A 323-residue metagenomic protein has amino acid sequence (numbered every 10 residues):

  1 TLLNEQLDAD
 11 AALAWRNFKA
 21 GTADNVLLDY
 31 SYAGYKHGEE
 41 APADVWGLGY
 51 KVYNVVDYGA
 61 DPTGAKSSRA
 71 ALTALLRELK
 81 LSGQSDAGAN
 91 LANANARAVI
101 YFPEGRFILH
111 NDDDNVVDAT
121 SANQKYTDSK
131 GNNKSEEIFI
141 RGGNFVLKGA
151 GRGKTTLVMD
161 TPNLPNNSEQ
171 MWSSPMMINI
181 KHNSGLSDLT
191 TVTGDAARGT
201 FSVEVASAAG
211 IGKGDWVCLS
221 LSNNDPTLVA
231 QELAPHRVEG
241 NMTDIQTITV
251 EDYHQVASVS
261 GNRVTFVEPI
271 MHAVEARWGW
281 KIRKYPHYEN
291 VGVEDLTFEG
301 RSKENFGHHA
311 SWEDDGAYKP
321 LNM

Functional and structural regions predicted by a protein language model:
T1-E313: Extracellular "leader-to-stem" segments immediately downstream of a signal peptide or signal-anchor in secreted/lumenal
S135, D315-M323: Short, intrinsically disordered, charge-balanced linker/junction segments flanking boundaries in proteins
